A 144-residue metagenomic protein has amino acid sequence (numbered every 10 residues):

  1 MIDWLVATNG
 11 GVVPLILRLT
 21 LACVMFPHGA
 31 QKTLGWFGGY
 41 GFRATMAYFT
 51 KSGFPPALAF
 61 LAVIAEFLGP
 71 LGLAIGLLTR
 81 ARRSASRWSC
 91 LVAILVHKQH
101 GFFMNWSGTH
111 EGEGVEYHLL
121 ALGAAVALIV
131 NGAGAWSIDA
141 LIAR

Functional and structural regions predicted by a protein language model:
M1-L34, P56-I64, L68-R144: Extended, low-polarity transmembrane helix blocks
G35-G53: Membrane-interface interhelical connector segments
